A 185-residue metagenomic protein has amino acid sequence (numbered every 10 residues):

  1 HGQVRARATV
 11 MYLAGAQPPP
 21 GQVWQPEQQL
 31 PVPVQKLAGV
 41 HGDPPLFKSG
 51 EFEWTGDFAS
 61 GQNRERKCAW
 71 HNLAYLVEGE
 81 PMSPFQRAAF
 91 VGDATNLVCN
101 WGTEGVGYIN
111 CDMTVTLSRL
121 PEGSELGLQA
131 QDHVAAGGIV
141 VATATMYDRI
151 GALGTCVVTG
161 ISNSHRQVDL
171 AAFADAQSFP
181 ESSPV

Functional and structural regions predicted by a protein language model:
H1-V185: Terminal targeting signals and extreme-terminal segments of soluble enzymes
